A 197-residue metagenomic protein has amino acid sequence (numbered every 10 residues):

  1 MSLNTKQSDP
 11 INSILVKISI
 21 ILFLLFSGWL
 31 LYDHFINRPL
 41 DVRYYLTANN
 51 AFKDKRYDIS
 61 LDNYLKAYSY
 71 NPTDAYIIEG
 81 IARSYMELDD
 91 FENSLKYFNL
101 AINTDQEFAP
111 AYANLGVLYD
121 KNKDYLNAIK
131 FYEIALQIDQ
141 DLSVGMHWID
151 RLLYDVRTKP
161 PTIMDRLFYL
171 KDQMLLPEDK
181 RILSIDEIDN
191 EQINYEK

Functional and structural regions predicted by a protein language model:
S2-L15, V144-K197: Terminal, low-structured helical/coil segments at or just beyond the last alpha-helical repeat
I36-T73, G80: Alpha-helical segment of the N-proximal tetratricopeptide repeat
L46, G80, N114, W148-I149 (+1 more regions): Canonical tetratricopeptide repeat
K53-D54, E87, K121, D155 (+1 more regions): Register position in tetratricopeptide repeats
